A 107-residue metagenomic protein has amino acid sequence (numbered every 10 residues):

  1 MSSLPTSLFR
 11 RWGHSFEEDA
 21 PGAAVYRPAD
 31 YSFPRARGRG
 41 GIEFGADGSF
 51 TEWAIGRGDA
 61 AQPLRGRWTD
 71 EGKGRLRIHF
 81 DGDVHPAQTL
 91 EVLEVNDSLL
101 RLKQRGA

Functional and structural regions predicted by a protein language model:
M1-A107: Lipid interaction determinants
